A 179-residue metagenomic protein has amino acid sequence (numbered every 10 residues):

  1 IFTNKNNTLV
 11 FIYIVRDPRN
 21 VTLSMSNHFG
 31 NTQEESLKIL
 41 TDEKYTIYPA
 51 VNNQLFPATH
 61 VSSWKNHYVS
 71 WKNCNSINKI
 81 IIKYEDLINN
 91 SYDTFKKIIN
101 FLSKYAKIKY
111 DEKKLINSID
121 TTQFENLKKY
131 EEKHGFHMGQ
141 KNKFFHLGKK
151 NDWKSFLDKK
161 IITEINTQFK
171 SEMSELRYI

Functional and structural regions predicted by a protein language model:
I1-F144, T163, K170-S171: PAPS-dependent sulfotransferase catalytic domain
K143-L157: Short His/Asp/Glu-rich catalytic/ion-coordination signatures at enzyme active sites or charged loops
L157-I179: C-terminal accessory extensions appended to soluble enzyme cores
